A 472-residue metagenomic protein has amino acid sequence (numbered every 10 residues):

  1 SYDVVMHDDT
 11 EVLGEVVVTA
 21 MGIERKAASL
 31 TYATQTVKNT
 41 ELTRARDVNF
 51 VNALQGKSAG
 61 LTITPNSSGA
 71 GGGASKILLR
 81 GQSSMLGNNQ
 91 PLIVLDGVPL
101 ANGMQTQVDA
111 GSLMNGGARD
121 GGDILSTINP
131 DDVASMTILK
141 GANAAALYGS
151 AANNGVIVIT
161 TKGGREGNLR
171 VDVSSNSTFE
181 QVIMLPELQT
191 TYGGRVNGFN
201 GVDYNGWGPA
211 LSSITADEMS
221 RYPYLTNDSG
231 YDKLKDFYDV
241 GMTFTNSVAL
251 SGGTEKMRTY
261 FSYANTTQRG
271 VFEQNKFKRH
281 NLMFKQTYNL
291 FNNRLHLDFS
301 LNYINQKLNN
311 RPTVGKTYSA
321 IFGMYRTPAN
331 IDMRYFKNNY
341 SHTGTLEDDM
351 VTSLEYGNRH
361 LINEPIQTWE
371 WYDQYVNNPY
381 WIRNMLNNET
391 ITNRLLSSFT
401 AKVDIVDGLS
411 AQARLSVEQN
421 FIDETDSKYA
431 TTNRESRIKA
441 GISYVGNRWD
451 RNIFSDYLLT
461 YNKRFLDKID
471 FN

Functional and structural regions predicted by a protein language model:
S1-V4, L13-I23, A53-Q55, G97 (+3 more regions): N-terminal secretion/transport leader regions
Y2-T43, V51: Short, acidic, small-residue-rich periplasmic hinge/interaction motif at the N-terminus of Gram-negative outer-membrane
M6-D8, A20-G22, P65, I77-S83 (+6 more regions): Flexible glycine-/small-residue-rich
A27, T36, K57-G60, G69-S75 (+8 more regions): Residues embedded in well-ordered regular secondary structure
A28, Y32-Q35, T40, V48 (+4 more regions): Solvent-exposed, polar/charged alpha-helical surfaces in well-ordered, non-transmembrane soluble domains, broadly
A59-L61, K76, D132-S135, A152-E180 (+3 more regions): Transmembrane beta-barrel strand/turn architecture of Gram-negative outer membrane proteins
D109-L113, L188-R195, K278-N281, V314-G323 (+2 more regions): Flexible, surface-exposed loop regions and adjacent strand-edge segments of Gram-negative outer-membrane beta-barrel
